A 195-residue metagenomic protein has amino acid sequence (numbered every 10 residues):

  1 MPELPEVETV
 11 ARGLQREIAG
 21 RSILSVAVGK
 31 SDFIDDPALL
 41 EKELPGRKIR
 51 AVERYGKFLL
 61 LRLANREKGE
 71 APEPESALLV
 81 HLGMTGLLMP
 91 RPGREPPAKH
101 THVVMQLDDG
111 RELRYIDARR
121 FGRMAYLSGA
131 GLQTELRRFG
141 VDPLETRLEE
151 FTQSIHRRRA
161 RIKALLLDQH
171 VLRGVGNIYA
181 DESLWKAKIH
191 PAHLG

Functional and structural regions predicted by a protein language model:
M1-I116, R120-G122: A cross-family signal for N-terminal binding/gating loops and helix N-caps that shape access to the active site
A11, R16, V26, F33 (+9 more regions): Preference for short coil/turn "hinge" residues that link or interrupt alpha-helices
G69, E73-A180, L184-K186: Phosphate/anion-contacting hairpin/loop surfaces
K188-G195: RNA substrate-recognition surfaces in RNA-acting enzymes
